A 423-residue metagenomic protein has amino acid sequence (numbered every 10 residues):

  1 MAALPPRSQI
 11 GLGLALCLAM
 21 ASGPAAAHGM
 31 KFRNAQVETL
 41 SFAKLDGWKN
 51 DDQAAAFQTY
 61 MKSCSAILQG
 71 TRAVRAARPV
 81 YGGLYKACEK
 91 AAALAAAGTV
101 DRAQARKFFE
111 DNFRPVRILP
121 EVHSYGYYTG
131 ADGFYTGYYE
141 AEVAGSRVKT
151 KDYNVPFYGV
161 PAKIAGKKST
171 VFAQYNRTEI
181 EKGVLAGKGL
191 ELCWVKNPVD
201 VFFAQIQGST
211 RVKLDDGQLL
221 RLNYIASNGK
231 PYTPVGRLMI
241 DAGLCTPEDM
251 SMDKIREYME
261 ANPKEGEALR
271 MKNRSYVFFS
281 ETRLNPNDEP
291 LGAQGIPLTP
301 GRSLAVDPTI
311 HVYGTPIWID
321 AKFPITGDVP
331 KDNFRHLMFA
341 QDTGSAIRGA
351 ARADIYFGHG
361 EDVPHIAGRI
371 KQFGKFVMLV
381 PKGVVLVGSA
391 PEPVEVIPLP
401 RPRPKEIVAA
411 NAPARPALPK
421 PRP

Functional and structural regions predicted by a protein language model:
M1-L12: Bacterial N-terminal signal peptides that target proteins for export
A3-L4, I67-A73, K322-I325, P423: Short amphipathic alpha-helical segments with coiled-coil-like heptad repeat character
G11-A21: Bacterial N-terminal signal peptides
G23-A27: Sec/Tat signal peptide C-region and signal peptidase I cleavage site
H28, D46-K49, A56, P286-P423: C-terminal soluble interaction/assembly domains
N34-N285, G292-Q294: Secretory/export targeting leaders with adjacent low-complexity proregions
